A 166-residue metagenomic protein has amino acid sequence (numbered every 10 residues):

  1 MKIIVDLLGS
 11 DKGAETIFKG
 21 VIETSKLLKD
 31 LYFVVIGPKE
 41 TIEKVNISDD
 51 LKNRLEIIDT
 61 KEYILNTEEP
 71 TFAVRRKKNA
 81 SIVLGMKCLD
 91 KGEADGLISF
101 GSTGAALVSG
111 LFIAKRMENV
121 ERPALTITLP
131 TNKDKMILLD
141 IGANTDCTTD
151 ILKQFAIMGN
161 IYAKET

Functional and structural regions predicted by a protein language model:
M1-F100, A105-L111, K164-T166: Contiguous, glycine/small-aliphatic-enriched amphipathic segments in soluble metabolic enzymes
K12-E15, V35-G37, R116-E118, K153-I157: A short linear-motif detector with a strong N-terminal bias
V21, A73-K78, F112, R116 (+3 more regions): Generic alpha-helical propensity signal that fires on short helical segments and nearby coil/disordered stretches
E62-I64, N132, A143-T145: Residue-level detector of flexible, active-site-proximal loop/helix-junction positions within diverse enzyme catalytic
L84-C88, E121-L129, G159-E165: Short, charged beta->alpha transition segments
V108-I141: Short, acidic/small-residue loops that bind anionic groups at enzyme active sites
P123, L139, T145-C147, I151-E165: Active-site glycine-rich loop that binds ribose-phosphate moieties when present
